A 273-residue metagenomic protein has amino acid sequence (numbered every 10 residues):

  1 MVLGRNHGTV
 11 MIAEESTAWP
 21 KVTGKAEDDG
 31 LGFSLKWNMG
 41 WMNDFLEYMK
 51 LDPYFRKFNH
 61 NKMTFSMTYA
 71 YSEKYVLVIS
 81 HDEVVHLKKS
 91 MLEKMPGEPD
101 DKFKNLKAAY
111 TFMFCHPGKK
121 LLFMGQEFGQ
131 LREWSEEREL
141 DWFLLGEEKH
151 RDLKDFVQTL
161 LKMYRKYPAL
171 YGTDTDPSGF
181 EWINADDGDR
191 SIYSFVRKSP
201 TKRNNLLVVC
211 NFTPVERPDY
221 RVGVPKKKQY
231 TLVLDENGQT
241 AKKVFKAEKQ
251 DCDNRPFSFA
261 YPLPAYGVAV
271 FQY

Functional and structural regions predicted by a protein language model:
M1-K120, F128, S135, G172-S178 (+3 more regions): Alpha-amylase-like alpha-glycosidases and glucanotransferases acting on alpha-linked glucans and related
D100-F103, F114-L122, Q126-Y273: Carbohydrate-interacting/catalytic domains
